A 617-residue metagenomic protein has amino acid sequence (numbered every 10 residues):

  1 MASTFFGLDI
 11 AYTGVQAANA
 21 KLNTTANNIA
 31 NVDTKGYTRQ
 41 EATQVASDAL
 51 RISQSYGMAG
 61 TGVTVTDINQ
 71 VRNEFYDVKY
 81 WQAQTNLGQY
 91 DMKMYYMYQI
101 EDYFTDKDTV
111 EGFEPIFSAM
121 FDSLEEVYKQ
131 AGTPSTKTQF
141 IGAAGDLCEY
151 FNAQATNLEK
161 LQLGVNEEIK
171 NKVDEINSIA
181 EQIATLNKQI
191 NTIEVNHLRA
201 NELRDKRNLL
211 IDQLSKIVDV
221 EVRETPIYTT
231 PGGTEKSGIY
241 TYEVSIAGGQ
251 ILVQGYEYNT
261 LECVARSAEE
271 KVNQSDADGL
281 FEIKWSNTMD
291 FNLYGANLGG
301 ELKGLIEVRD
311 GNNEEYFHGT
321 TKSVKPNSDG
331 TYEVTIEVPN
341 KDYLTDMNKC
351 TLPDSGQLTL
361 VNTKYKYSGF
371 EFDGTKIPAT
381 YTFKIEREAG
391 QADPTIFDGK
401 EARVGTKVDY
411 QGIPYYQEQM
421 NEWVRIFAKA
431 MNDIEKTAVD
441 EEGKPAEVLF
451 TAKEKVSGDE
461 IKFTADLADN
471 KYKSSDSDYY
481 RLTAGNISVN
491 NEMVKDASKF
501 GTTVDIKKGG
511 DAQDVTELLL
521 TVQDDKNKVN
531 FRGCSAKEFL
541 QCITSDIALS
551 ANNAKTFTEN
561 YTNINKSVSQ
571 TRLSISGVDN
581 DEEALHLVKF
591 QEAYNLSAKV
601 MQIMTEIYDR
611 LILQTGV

Functional and structural regions predicted by a protein language model:
M1-V617: Structural signature of extracellular appendage/secretion-system components
